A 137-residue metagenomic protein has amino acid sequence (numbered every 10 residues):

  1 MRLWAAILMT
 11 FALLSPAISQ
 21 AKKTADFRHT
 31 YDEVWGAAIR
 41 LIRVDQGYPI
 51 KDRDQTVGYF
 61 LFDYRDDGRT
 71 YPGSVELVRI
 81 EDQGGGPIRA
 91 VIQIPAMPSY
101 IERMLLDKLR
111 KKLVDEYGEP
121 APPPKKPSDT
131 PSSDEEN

Functional and structural regions predicted by a protein language model:
M1-A5: Positively charged n-region of N-terminal signal peptides that target proteins for export
A6-S15: Bacterial N-terminal signal peptides
A17-N137: Ser/Thr-rich, low-complexity intrinsically disordered terminal regions
